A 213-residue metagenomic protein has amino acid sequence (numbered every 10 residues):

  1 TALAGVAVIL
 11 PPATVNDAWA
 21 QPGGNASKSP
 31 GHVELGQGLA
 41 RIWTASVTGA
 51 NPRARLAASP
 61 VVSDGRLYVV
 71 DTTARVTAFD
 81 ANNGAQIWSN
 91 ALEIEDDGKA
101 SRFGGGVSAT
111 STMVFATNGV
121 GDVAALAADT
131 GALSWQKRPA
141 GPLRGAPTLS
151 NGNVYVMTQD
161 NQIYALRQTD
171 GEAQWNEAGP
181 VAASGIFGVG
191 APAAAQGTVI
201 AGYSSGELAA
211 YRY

Functional and structural regions predicted by a protein language model:
T1-I42: Blade/loop signatures of beta-propeller domains
N16-D17, D64-G65, S111-T112, N151-G152 (+1 more regions): Short coil/turn segments that connect the beta-strands within blades of beta-propeller domains
S27-T44, T72-A91: Beta-propeller domains
I42-V61, S89-T110, L133-S150, A173-A195: Extracytoplasmic beta-rich repeat domains
D71-T72, R102, S111, N118-G119 (+3 more regions): Structural signature of WD-repeat beta-propellers
D80-N83, A127-G131, R167-G171, R212-Y213: Short loop/turn segments that connect beta-strands within beta-propeller blades
